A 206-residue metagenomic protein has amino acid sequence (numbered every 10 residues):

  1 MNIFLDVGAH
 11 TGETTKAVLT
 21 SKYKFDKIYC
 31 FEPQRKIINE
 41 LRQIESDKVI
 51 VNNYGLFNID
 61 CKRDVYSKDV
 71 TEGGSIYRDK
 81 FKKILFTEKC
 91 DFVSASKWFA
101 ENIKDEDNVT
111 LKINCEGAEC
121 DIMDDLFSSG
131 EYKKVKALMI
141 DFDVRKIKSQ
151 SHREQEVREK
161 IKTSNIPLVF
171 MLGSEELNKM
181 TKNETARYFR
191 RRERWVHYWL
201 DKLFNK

Functional and structural regions predicted by a protein language model:
M1-K206: Phosphate/nucleotide-binding beta-alpha loop and adjacent structural elements of enzyme active sites
